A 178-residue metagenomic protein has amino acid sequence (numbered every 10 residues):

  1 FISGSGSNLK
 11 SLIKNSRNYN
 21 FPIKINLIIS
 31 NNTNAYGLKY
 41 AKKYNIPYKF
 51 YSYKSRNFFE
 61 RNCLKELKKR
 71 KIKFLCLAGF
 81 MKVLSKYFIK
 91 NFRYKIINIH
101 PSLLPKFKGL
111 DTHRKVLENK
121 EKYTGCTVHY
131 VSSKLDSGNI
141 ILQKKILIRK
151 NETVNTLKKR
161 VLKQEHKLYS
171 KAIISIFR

Functional and structural regions predicted by a protein language model:
F1-Y36: N-terminal Rossmann-like dinucleotide-binding module
I2, I29-N32, S52, S132 (+1 more regions): Residues at the C-termini of beta-strands that transition into short coil/loop
S3, N57, K163: Conserved phosphate-coordination/catalytic loops
S5-G6, S30-T33, S55, F80-K82 (+1 more regions): Short beta->alpha connector loops
L9, N15, I23, F74-R178: Donor/substrate-binding cores of folate-linked one-carbon enzymes
S16, L38-K43, L117-E118: Active-site-proximal loop->helix
P22-K24, I29-R70: N-terminal glycine-/serine-/threonine-rich beta1-alpha1-beta2 phosphate-ribose binding loop of Rossmann-like
